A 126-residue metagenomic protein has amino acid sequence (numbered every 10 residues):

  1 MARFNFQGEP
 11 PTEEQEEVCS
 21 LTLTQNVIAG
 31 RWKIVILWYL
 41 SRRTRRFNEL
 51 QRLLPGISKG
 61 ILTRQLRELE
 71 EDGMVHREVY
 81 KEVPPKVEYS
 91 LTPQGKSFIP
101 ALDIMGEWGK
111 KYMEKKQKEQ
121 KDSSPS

Functional and structural regions predicted by a protein language model:
A2-G8, K96-S126: Amphipathic alpha-helical dimerization/coiled-coil segments that flank or bridge DNA-binding/regulatory modules
N5-F6, L37, Q65: Short histidine
E14-I61, K81-E82, E88, E119: N-terminal helix-turn-helix DNA-binding core of bacterial DNA-binding proteins
L62, L66-L69: Basic amphipathic alpha-helical segments that dock to polyanions
E78: Short beta-strand His + acidic residue motifs that chelate non-heme Fe in jelly-roll/DSBH and cupin folds
K81-M105: Basic, amphipathic "hinge/linker" alpha-helix immediately C-terminal to the N-terminal HTH DNA-binding motif
